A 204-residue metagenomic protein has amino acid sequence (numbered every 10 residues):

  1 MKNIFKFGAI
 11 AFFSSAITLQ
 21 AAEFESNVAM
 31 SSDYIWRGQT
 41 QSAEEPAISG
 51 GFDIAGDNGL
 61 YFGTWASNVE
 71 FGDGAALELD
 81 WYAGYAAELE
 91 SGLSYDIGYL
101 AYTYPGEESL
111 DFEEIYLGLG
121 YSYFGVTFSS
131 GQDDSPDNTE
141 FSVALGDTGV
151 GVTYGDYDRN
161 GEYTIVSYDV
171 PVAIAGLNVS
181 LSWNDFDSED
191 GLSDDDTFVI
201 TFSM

Functional and structural regions predicted by a protein language model:
K2-G8, F12-M204: Outer-membrane beta-barrel proteins
